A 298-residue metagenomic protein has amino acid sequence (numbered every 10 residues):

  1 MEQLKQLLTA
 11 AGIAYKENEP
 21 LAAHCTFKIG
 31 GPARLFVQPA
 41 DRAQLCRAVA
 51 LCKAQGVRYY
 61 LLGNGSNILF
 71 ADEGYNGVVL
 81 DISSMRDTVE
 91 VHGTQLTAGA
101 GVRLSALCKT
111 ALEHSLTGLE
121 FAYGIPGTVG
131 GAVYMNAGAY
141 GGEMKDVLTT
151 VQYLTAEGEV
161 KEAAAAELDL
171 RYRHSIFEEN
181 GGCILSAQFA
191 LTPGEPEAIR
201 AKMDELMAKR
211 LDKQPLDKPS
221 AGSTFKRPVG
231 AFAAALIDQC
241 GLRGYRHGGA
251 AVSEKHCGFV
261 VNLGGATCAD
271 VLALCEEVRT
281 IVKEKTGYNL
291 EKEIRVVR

Functional and structural regions predicted by a protein language model:
M1-V129: Anion-binding (especially nucleotide phosphate/pyrophosphate-binding) glycine-rich loop and adjoining beta-alpha core
K16-E17, I68, L154-E276, T280-R298: Phosphate/pyrophosphate- and phosphate-bearing ligand-binding catalytic cores of soluble enzymes
A22, A40-A43, V102, A106 (+8 more regions): Conserved active-site and cofactor/substrate-binding residues in soluble primary-metabolism enzymes
G30-G31, V37-R42, L69-D87, Y134-A165 (+1 more regions): Structural signature of FAD isoalloxazine-binding scaffolds in flavoprotein oxidoreductases
Q55, L62-N64, V147, K218-P219 (+1 more regions): Short, basic and Ser/Thr-rich N-terminal targeting/leader segments
V79, E120, Q152, I294-R295: Residues embedded in well-ordered beta-strands within globular domains across many folds
S105, M135-A137, A166-Y172: Short acidic (Asp/Glu) patches
C108-T149, S220, T224: A gly/ser-rich beta-alpha-beta helix-loop segment of oxidoreductase catalytic cores
